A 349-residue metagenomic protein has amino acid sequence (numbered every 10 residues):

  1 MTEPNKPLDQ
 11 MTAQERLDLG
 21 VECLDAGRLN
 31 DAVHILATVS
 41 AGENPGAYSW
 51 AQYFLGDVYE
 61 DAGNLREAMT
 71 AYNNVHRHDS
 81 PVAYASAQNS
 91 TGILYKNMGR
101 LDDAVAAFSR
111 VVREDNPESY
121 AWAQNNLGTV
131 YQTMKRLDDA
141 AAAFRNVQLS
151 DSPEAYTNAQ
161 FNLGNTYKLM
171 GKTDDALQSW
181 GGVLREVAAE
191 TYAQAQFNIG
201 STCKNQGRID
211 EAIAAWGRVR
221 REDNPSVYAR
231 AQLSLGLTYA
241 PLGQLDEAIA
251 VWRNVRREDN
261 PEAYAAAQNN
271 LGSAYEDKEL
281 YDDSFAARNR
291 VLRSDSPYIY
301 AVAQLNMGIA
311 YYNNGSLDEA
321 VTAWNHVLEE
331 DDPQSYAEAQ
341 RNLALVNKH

Functional and structural regions predicted by a protein language model:
M1-E15, E43-G46, D79, S296: TPR-adjacent "capping" and linker segments in tetratricopeptide-repeat scaffold/adaptor proteins
M1-M11, V321-H349: Terminal, low-structured helical/coil segments at or just beyond the last alpha-helical repeat
L17-V21, D25, W50-D61, S86-N97 (+7 more regions): Conserved alpha-helical positions within TPR/SEL1-like repeat arrays
E43-N44, D79-S80, D115, D151 (+5 more regions): Alpha-helical junction/boundary sensor with strong preference for TPR arrays
